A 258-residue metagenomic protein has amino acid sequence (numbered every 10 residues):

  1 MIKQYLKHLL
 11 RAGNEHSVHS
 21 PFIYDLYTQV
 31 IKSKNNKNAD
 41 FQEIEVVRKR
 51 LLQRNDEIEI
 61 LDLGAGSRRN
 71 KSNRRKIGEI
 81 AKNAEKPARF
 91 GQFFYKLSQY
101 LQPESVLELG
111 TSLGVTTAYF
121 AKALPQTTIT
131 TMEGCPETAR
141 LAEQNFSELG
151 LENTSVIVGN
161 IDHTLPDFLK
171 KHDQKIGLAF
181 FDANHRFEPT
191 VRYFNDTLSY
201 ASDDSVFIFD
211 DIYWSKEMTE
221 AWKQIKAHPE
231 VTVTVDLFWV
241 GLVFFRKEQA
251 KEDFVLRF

Functional and structural regions predicted by a protein language model:
M1-F180, N184-V206, I212-F258: A short alpha-helical cap/connector motif
